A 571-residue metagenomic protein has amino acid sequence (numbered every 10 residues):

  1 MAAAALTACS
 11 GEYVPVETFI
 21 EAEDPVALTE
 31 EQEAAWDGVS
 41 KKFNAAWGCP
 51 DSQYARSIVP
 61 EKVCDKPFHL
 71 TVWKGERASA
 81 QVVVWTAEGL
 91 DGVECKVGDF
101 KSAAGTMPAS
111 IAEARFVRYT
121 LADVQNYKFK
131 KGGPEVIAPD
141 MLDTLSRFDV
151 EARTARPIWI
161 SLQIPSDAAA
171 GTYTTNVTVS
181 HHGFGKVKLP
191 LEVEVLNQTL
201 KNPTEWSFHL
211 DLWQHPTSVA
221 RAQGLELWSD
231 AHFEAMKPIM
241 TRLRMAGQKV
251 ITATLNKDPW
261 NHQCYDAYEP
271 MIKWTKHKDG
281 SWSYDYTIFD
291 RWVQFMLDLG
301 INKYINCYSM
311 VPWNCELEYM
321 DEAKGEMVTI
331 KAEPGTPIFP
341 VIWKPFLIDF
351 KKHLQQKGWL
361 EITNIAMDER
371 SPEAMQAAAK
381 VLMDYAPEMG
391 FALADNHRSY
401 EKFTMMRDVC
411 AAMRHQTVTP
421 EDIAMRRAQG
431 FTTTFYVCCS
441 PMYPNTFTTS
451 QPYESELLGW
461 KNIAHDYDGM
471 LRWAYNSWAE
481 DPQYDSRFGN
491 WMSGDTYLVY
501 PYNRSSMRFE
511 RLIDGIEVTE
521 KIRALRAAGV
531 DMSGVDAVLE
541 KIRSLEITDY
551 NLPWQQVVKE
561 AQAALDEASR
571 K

Functional and structural regions predicted by a protein language model:
M1-A8: Gram-negative bacterial Sec-dependent N-terminal signal peptides
C9-N261, W359-L360, Y550-K571: Mature N-terminal, pre-catalytic/accessory segment of carbohydrate-active enzymes
K74, E234-A235, T287-I288, E373-A374 (+2 more regions): Short, glycine/acidic-rich beta->alpha junctions
L162-Q163, T174-H181, V187-Y385, N396-F403 (+1 more regions): Aromatic-lined carbohydrate-binding surfaces of glycoside hydrolases
N306, G390-A392, T434: Structural detector of well-ordered beta-strand residues that form the stable sheet scaffold of enzyme domains
E316-Y319, M327, K331-H397, Y467 (+1 more regions): Catalytic domains of carbohydrate-active enzymes that cleave complex glycans
M389-Q416: Aromatic- and acid-rich polysaccharide-binding/catalytic face of secreted or lumenal carbohydrate-active enzymes
D408-W491: Catalytic-core region of carbohydrate-active enzymes that cleave or remodel glycosidic bonds
